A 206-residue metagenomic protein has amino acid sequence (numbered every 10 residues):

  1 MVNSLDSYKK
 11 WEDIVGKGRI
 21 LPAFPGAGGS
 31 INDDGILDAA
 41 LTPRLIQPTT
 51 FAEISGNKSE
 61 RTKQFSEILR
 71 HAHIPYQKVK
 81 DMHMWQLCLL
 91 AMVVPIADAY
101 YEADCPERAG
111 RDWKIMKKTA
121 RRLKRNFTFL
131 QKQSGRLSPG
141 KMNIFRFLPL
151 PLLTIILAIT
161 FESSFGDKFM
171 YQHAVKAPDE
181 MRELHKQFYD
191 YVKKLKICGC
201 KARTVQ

Functional and structural regions predicted by a protein language model:
M1-D38: Rossmann-like NAD(P)(H) cofactor-binding subdomain of soluble oxidoreductases
D6, E60, K118-R121, D179 (+1 more regions): Conserved active-site and cofactor/substrate-binding residues in soluble primary-metabolism enzymes
G16-K17, I36-L137: Internal alpha-helical scaffold of NAD(P)-dependent oxidoreductase catalytic cores
R19-L21, P75, C198-K201: Short secondary-structure capping/junction motifs at helix and strand boundaries
G29, W85-Q86, R146-F147: Short secondary-structure capping/turn micro-motifs that flank functional sites
K124-Q206: NAD(P)-dependent Rossmann-like dehydrogenase/reductase catalytic/cofactor-binding core
